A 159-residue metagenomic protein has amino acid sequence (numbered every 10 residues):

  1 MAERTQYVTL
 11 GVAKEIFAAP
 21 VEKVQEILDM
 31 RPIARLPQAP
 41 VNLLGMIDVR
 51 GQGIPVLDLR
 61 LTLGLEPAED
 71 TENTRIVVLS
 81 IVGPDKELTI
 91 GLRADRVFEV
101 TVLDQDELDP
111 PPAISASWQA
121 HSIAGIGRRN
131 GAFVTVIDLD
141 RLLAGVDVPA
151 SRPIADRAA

Functional and structural regions predicted by a protein language model:
M1-A159: An acidic, low-aromatic, low-complexity terminal/linker signal
